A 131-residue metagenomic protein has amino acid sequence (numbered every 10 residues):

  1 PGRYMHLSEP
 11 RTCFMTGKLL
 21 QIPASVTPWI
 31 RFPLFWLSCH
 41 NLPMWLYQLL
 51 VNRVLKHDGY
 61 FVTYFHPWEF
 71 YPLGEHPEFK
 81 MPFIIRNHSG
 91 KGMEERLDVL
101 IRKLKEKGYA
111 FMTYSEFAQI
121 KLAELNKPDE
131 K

Functional and structural regions predicted by a protein language model:
P1-Y64: Active-site-adjacent pocket scaffolds in enzyme catalytic domains
N41-K131: C-terminal domain-boundary segment and adjacent tail
